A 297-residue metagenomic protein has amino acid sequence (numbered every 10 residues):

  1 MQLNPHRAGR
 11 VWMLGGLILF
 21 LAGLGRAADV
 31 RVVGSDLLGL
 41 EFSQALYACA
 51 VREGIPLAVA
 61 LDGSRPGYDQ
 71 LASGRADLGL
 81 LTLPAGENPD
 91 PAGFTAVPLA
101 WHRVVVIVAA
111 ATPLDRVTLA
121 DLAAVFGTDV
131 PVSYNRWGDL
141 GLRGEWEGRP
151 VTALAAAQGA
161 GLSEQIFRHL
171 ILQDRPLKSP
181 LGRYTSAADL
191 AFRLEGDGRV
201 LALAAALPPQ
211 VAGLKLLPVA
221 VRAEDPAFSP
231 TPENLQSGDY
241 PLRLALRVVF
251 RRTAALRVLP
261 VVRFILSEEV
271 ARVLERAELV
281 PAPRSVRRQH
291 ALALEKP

Functional and structural regions predicted by a protein language model:
Q2-M13: Bacterial N-terminal signal peptides that target proteins for export
W12-A22: Bacterial N-terminal signal peptides
G23-A27: Sec/Tat signal peptide C-region and signal peptidase I cleavage site
A28-P297: Flexible loop/hinge segments at secondary-structure junctions
